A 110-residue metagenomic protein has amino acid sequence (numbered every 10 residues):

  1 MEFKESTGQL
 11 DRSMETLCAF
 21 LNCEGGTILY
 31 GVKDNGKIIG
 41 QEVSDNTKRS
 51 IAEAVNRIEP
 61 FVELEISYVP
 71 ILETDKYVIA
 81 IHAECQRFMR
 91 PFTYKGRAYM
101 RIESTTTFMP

Functional and structural regions predicted by a protein language model:
M1-P110: Conserved N-terminal catalytic/coupling substructures associated with nucleotide/phosphate chemistry
